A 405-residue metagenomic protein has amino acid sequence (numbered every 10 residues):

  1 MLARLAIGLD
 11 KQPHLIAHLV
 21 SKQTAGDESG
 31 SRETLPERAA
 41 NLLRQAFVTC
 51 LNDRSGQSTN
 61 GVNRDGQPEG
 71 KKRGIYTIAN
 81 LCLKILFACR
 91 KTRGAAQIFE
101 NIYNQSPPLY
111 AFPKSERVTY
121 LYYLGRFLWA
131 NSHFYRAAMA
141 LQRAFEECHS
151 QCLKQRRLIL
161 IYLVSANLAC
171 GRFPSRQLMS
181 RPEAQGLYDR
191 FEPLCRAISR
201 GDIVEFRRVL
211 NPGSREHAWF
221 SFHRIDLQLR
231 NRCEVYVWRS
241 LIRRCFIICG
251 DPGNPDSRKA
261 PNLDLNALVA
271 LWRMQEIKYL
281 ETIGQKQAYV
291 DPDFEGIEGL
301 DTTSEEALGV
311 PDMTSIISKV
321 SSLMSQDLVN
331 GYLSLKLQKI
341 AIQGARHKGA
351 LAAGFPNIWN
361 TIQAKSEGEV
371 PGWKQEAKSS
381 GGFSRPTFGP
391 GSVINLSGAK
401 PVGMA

Functional and structural regions predicted by a protein language model:
M1-R157: Fungal eukaryote-biased detector of long internal structured cores
D10, A17, S21-T24, N41-A46 (+5 more regions): Charged, E/D/K/R/S-rich low-complexity terminal regions of large eukaryotic assembly subunits
